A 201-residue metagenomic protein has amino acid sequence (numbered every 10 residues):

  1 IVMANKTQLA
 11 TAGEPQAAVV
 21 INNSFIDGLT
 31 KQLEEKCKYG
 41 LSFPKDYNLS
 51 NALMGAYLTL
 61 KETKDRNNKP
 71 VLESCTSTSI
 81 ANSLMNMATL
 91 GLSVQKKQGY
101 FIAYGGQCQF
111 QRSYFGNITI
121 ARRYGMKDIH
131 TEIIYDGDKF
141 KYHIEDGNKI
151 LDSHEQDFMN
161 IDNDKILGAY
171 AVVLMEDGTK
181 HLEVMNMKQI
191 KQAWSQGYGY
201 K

Functional and structural regions predicted by a protein language model:
I1-V2: Short, Lys/Arg-enriched N-terminal segments with co-localized hydrophobic residues within the first ~10-30 amino acids
N5-K6, A10-Q16, V20: Structured, charged N-terminal subsegments at the starts of enzyme catalytic cores and at intra-chain domain/subunit
A17, I21-K201: Binding-interface segments
